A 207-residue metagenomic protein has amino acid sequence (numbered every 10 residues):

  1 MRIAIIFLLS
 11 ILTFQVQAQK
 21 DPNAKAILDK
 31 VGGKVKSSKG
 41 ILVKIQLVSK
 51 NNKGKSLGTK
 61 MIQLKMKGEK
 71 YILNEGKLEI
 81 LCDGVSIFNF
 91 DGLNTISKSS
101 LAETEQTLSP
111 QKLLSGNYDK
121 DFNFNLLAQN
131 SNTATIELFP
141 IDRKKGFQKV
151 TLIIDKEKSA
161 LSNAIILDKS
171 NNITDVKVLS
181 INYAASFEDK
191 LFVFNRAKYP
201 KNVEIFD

Functional and structural regions predicted by a protein language model:
I3-L12: Sec-dependent N-terminal signal peptides
Q15-K55, K67-E69, V203-D207: N-terminal leader/targeting segments and the immediate start of mature chains
K34, I62-K65, E79-I80, F124-Q129: Short, exposed beta-strand/loop patches in secreted or surface proteins that constitute
Q46-N52, N74, F90, F139-I141 (+1 more regions): A generic structural motif
M61-L108, T174: An acidic-aromatic
A102-N132: Flexible, surface-exposed loop/linker segments and immediately adjacent secondary-structure boundaries
F122-L127, S131-I205: Gly/Pro-enriched, hydrophobic low-complexity segments that function as extracytoplasmic propeptides/linkers
